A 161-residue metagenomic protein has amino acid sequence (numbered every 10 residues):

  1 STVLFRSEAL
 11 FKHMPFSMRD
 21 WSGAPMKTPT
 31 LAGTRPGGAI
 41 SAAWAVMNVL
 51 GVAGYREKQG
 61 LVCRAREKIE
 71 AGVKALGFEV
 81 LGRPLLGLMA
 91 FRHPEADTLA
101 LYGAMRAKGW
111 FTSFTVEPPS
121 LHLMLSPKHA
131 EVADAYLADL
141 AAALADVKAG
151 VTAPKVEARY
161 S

Functional and structural regions predicted by a protein language model:
S1-L85, F91-E95, S161: Active-site C-terminal subdomain of aminotransferase-like
A53-Q59, C63-E70, K74-L76, G82-S161: Non-catalytic terminal extensions of PLP-dependent enzymes
